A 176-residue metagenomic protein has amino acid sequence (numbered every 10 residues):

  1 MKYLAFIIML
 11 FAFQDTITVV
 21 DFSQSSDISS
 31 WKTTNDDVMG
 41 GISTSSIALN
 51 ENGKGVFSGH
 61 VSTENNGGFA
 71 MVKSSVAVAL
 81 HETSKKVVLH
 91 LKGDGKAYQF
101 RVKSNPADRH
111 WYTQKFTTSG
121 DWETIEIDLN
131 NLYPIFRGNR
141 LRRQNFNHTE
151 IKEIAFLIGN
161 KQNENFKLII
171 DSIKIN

Functional and structural regions predicted by a protein language model:
M1-Y3, V56: Hydrophobic alpha-helical segments and their boundary regions
Y3-A12: Sec-dependent N-terminal signal peptides
F13-N176: Beta-rich carbohydrate-recognition modules and glycan-binding surfaces
